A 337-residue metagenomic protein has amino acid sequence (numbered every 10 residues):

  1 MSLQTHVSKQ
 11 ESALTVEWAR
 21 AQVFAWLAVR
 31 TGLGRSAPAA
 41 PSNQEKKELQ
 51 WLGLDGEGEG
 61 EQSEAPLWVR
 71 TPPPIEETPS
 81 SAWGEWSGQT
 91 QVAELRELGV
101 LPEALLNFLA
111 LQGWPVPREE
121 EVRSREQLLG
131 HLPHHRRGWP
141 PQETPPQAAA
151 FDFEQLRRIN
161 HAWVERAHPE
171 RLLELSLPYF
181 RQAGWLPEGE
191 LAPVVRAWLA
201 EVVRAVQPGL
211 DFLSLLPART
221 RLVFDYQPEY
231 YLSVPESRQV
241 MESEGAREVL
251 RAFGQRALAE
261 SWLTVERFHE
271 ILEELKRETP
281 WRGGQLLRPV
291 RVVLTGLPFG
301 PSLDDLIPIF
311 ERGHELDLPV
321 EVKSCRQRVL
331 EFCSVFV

Functional and structural regions predicted by a protein language model:
M1-A40: N-terminal catalytic cores of NTP/NDP-binding nucleotidyl/phosphoryl-transfer enzymes
M1-K9, W86-V92, Q127-L132, Q182-A183 (+3 more regions): Short amphipathic alpha-helical segments and their helix-coil junctions
Q44-T71: A glycine-rich helix N-cap at a beta->alpha junction
P72-Y230, T295, F299-V337: Catalytic adenosine-cofactor/nucleotide-binding cores of aminoacyl-tRNA synthetases and other
E266-H269, L287, P301-I307: A glycine-biased, small/acidic residue-tolerant capping/turn segment at secondary-structure junctions
V290: Hydrophobic, well-ordered secondary-structure elements that form the walls of internal hydrophobic environments
